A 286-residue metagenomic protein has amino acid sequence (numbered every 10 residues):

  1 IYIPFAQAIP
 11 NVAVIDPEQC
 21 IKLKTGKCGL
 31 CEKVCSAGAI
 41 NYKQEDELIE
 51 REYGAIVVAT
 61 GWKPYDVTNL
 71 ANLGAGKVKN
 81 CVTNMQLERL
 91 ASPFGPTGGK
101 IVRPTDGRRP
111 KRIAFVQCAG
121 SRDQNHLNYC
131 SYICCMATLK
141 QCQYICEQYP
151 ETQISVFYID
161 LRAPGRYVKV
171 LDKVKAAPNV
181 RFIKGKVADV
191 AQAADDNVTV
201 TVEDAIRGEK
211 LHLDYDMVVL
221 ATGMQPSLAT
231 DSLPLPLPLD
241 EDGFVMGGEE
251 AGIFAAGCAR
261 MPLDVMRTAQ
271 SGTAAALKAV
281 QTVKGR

Functional and structural regions predicted by a protein language model:
I1-R286: Residues forming the flavin
